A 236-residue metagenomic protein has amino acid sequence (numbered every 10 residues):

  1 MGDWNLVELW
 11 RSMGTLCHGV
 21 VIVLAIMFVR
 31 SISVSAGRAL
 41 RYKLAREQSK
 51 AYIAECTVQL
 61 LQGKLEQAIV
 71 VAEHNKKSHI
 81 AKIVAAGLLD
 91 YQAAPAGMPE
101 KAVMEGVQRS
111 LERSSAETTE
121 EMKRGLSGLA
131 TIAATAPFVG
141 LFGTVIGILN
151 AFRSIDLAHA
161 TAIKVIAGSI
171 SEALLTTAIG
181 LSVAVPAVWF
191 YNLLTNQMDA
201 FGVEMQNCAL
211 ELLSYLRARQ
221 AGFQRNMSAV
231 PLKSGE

Functional and structural regions predicted by a protein language model:
M1-E55: Hydrophobic membrane-targeting segments
R11, T15, V21, R124-A134 (+2 more regions): Internal alpha-helical transmembrane segments of multi-pass membrane proteins, especially GPCRs
A25-A45, L141, I148, V183-M198: Alpha-helical transmembrane segments
R46-V139, N150-A162, W189-E236: Predominantly long cytosolic amphipathic alpha-helical stalk/bundle segments
A134, L141-T144, I148, S169 (+1 more regions): Gly/Ser/Thr-rich helix-start
H159-A173: Hydrophobic alpha-helical transmembrane segments and adjacent short intramembrane/lumenal linkers of inner/organellar
A173-A187: Hydrophobic alpha-helical transmembrane segments of polytopic membrane proteins
